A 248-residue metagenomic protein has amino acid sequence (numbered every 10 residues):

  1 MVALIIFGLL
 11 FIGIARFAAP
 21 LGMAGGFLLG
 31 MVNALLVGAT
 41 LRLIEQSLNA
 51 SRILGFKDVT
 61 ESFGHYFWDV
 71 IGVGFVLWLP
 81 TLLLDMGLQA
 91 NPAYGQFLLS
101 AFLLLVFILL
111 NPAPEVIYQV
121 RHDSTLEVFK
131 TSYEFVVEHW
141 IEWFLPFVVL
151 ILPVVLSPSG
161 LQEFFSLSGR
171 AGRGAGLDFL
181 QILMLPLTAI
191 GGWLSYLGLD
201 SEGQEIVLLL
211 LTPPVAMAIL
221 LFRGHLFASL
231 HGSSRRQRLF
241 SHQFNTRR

Functional and structural regions predicted by a protein language model:
M1-G13, F56-L83, I108-P158, T246-R248: Interfacial aromatic "cap" segments that immediately flank transmembrane helices in multipass membrane proteins
A15, G169-R173, L194: Juxtamembrane/transmembrane-helix boundary motifs at the membrane-water interface
A19-R52, L88-D123, G176-R235: Selective recognition of hydrophobic, aromatic-rich stretches within alpha-helical transmembrane segments of polytopic
S47-A50, W78, L82, I151 (+5 more regions): Phosphate/oxyanion-binding loops and surfaces in catalytic or ligand/nucleic-acid-binding neighborhoods
A93, S166-L167, R248: Short, surface-exposed linear patches
I151-L187: Juxtamembrane non-transmembrane "cap" segments at the membrane-aqueous interface of multi-pass membrane proteins
S233-R248: Low-complexity, intrinsically disordered extramembrane tails and loops of integral membrane proteins
